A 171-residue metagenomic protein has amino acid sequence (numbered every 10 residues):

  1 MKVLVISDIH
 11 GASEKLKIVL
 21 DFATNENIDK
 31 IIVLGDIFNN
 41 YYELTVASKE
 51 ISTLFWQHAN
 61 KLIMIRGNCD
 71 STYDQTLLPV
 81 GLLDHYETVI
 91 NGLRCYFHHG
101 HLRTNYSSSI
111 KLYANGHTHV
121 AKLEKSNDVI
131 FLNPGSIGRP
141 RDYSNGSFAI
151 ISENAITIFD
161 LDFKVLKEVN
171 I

Functional and structural regions predicted by a protein language model:
M1-K2, N170-I171: Short, Lys/Arg-enriched, disordered terminal segments
K2-I90: Core catalytic region of metal-dependent phosphoesterases/phosphodiesterases, especially metallo-beta-lactamase-like
Y42-L44, D74-L78, L83, S107-S108 (+3 more regions): Short, well-ordered secondary-structure micro-motifs
Y86-L161, L166: Conserved beta-sheet core of the metallophosphoesterase superfamily
